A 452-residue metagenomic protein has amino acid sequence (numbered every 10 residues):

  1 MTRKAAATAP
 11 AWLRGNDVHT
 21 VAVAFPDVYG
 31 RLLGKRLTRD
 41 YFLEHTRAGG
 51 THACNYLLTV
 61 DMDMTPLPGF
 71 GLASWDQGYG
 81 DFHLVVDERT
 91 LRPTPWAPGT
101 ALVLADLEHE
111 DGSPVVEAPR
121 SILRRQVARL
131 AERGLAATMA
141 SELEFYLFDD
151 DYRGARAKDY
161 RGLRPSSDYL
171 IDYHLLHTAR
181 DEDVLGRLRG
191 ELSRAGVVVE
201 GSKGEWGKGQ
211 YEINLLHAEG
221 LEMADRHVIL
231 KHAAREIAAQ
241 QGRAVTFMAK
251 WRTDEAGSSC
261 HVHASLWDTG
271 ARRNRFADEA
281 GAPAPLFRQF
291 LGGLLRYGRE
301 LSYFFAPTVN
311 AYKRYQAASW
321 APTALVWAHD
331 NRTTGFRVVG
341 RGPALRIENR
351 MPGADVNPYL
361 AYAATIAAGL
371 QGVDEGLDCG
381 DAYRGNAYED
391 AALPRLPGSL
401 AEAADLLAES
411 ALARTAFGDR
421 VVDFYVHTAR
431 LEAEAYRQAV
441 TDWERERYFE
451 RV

Functional and structural regions predicted by a protein language model:
M1-G201, R395-V452: ATP/Mg2+-dependent ligation/transfer catalytic cores
A7, E236-I237, R243-A244, W267-P322 (+1 more regions): Catalytic-core signal marking the mid-to-C-terminal active-site face
D27-Y29, E108-P114, H177, H217-M223 (+2 more regions): A generic structural motif
R92-G99, A137, S202-G207, E255 (+2 more regions): Short glycine/proline-enriched loop/turn "hinge" motifs that connect secondary-structure elements and lie
V103-H109, Y211-H217, A264, N349: Short, hydrophobic beta-strand segments
T138-Y146, D159-L175, A195-L215, V245-H263 (+1 more regions): Core alpha/beta catalytic barrel or barrel-like domain that forms the active/cofactor pocket in diverse metabolic
G162-T178, L216-A224, R273-G281: Glycine-rich tight-turn/loop motif centered on a GG-T
L176-D181, L185-V199, I213-G220, K231-F247 (+1 more regions): Accessory "access/gating" subregions that flank catalytic or transport cores
